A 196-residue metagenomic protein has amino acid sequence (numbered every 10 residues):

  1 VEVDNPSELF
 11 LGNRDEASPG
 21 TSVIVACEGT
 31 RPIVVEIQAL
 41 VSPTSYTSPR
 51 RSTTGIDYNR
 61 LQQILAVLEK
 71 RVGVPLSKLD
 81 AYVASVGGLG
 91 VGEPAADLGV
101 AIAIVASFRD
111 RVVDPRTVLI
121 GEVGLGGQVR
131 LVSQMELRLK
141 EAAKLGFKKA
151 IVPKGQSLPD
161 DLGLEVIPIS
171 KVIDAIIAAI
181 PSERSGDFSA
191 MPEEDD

Functional and structural regions predicted by a protein language model:
V1-D196: Peripheral, non-AAA+ core regions of ATP-driven protein-machinery
